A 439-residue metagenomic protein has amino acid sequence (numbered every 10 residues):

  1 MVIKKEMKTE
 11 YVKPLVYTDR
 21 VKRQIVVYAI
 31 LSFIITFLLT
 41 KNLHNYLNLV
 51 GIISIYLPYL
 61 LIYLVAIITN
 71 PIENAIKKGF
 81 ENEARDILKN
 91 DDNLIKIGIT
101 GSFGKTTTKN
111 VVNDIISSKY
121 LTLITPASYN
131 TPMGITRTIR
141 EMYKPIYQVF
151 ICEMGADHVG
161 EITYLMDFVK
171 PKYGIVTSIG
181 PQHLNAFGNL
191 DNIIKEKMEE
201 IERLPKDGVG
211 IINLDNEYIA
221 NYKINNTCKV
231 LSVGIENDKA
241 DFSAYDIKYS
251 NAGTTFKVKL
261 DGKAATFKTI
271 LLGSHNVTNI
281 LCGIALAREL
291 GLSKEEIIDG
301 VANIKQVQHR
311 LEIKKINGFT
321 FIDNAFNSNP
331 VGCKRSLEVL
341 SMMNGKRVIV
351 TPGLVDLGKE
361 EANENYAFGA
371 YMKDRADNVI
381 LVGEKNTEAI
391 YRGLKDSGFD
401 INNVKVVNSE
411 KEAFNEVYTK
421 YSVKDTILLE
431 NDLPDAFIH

Functional and structural regions predicted by a protein language model:
M1-N70, T227, A285-K294, D299-H439: ATP-dependent carboxylate-amine ligase
M1-V27, F33-L214, Y218-C228, A287 (+3 more regions): Phosphate-binding loop of NTP-binding sites
T100-S102, P126-A127, M154-G155, S178-I179 (+11 more regions): Fold-independent oxyanion-binding glycine-rich loops and adjacent beta-strand/coil segments at enzyme active sites
G104, N130, D157, Q182 (+4 more regions): Glycine-/small-residue-rich active-site loops that bind phosphorylated ligands and cofactors
T136, I162, F187-L190, I280 (+2 more regions): Conserved strand-to-helix beginnings and helix N-cap segments that scaffold or border functional pockets
I139-E141, L190, D241-G253, F414-T426: Short, surface-exposed amphipathic charged segments that create phosphate/polyanion-binding patches used for binding
P145-F150, N251-T255, S422-P434: A polyampholytic, Gly/Pro-enriched intrinsically disordered region
V176-F321, G345, A370-N378, T387-K405: Acidic, Mg2+-coordinating active-site environments of NTP-dependent enzymes
